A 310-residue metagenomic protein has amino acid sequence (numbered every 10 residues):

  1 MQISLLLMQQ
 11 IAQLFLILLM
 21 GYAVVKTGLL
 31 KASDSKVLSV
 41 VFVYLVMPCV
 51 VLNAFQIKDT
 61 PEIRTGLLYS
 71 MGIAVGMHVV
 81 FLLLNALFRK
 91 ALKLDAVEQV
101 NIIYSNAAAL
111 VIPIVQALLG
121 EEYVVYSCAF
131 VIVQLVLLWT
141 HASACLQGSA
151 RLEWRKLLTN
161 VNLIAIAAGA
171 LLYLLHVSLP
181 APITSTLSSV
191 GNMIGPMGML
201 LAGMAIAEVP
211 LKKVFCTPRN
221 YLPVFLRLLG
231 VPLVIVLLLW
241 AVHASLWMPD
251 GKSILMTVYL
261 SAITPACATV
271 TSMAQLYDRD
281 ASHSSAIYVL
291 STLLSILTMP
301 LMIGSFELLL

Functional and structural regions predicted by a protein language model:
M1-L310: Alpha-helical transmembrane segments of multi-pass small-molecule/ion transporters
